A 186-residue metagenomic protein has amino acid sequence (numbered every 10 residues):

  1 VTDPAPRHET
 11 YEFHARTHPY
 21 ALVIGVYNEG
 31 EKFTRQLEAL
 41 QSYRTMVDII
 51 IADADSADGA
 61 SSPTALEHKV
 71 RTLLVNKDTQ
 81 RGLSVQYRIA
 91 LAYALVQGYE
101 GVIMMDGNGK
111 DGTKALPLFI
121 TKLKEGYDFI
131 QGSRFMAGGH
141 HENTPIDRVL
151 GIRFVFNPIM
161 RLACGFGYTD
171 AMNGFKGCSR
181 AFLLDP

Functional and structural regions predicted by a protein language model:
P4-Y11, N28-S42: Short, well-formed alpha-helical segments that are part of the catalytic scaffolds of diverse glycosyltransferases
P19-A21, D48: Cell-envelope/extracellular polymer assembly enzymes that use nucleotide-activated donors
Y20, T72, E100, D128: Conserved acidic residues
E31-T34, D58, V85, D170: Residue-level preference for short helical/loop micro-motifs built around acidic side chains
M46-A57, V75-K77: Short beta-strand/loop segment that forms part of the nucleotide-sugar
D53-S62, G109: A conserved acidic beta->alpha catalytic loop
D78-V96, T113-P186: Acceptor/aglycone-binding surface of glycosyltransferases and processive sugar-polymer synthases
Y99-K110: Short beta-strand-to-loop acidic/aromatic patch adjacent to the donor-nucleotide binding site
